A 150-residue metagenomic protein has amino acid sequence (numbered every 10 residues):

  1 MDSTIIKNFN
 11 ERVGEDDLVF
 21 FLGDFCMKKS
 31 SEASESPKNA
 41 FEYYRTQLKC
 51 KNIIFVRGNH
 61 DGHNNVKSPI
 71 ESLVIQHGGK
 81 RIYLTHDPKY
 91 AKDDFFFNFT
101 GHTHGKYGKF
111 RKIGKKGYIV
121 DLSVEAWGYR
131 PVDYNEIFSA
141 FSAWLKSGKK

Functional and structural regions predicted by a protein language model:
M1-H77: Core catalytic region of metal-dependent phosphoesterases/phosphodiesterases, especially metallo-beta-lactamase-like
D61-K149: Conserved beta-sheet core of the metallophosphoesterase superfamily
